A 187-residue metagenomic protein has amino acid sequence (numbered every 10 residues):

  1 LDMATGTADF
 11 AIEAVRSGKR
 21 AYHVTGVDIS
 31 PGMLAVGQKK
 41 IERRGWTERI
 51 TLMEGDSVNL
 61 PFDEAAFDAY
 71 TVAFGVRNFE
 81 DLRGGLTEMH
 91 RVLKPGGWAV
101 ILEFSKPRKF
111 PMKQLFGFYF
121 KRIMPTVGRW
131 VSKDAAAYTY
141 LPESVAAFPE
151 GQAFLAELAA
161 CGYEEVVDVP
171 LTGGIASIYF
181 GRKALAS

Functional and structural regions predicted by a protein language model:
L1-N59: Class I SAM-dependent methyltransferase SAM/SAH-binding core
K19, F79-E80, L93-K94: Helix-to-beta-strand junctions that scaffold the AdoMet/dcAdoMet cofactor pocket in Class I SAM-dependent enzymes
W46-T47, D63, E164: Conserved H-loop
V58-Y70: A short acidic, Gly/Pro-enriched loop at the edge of an enzyme's catalytic core that lines a small-molecule cofactor
D68-L82: A short SAM/SAH-binding and catalytic strip from SAM-dependent methyltransferases
R83-W98: A short glycine-rich, Lys/Arg-flanked "PGG" loop and its adjoining helix->strand segment in the class I
L102-C161, V167: C-terminal alpha-helical "lid/dimerization" subdomain adjacent to the S-adenosyl-L-methionine
C161-E165, P170-S187: Core SAM-dependent methyltransferase catalytic element
